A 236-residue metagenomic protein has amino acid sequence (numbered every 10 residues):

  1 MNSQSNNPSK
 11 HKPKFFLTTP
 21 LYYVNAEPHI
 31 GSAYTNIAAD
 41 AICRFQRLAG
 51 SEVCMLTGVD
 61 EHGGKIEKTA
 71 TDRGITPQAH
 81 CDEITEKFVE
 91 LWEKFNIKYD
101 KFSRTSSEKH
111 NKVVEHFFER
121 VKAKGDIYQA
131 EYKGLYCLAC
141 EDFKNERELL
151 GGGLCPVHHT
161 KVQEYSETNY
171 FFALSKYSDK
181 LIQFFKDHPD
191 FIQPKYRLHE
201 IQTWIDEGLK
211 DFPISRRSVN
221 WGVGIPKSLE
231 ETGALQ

Functional and structural regions predicted by a protein language model:
M1-K14, C54, G58, G74 (+4 more regions): Basic, alpha-helical terminal appendages of large translation-related enzymes
N2-T57, K109-V113, H158, E164-Q236: Structured secondary-structure scaffolds
V59-K65: Short, charge-patterned binding micro-sites
T69-D82: A charged helix-plus-loop insertion that forms the helical arch/lid used to bind and gate nucleic-acid substrates
I84-D100: A glycine-rich helix N-cap at a beta->alpha junction
F95-R104, K122-L135, R147-L149, Q163-Y165 (+2 more regions): Short secondary-structure capping/junction motifs at helix and strand boundaries
F102-H110, C140-E141: Conserved short loop/turn motifs at secondary-structure junctions
K124-S178, I182: Cys/His-rich short segments
